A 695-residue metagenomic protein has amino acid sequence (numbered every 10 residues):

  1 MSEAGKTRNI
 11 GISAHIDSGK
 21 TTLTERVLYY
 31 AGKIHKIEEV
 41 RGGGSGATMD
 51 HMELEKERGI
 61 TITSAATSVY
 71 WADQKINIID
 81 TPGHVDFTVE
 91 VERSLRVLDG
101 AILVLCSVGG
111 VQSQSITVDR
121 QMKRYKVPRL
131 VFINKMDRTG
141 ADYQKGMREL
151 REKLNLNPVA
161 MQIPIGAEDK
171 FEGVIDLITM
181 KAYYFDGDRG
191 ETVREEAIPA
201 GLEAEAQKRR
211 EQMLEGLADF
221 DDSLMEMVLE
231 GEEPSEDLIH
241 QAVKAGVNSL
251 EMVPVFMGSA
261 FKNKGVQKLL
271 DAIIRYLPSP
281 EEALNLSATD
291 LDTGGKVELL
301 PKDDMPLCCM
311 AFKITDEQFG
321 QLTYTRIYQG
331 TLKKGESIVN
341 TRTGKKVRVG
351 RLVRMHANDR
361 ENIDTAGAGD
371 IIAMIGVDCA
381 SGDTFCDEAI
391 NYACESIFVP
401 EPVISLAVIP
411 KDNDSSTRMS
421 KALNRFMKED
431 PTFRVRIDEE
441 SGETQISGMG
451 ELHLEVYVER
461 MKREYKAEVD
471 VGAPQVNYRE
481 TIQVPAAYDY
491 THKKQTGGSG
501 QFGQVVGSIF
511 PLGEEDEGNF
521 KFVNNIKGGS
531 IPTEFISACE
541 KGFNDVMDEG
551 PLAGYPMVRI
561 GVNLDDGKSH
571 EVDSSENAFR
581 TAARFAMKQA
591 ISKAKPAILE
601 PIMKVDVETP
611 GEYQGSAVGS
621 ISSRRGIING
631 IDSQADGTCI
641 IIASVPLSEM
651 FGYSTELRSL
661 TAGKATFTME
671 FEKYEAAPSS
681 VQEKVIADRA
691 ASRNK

Functional and structural regions predicted by a protein language model:
M1-K695: Structural and coupling elements of P-loop NTPases
